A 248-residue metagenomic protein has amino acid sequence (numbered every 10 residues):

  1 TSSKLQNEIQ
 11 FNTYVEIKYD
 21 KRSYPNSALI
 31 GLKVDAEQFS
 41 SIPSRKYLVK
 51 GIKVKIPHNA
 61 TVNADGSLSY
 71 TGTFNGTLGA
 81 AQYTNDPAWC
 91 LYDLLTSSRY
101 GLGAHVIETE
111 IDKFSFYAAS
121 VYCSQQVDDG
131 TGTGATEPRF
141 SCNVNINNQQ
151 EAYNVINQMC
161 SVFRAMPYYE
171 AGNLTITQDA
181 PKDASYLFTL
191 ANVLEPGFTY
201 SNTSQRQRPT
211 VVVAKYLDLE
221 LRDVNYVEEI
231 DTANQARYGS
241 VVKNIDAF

Functional and structural regions predicted by a protein language model:
T1-P138, L217, V224, Y238: Surface-exposed cap/loop segments at beta↔alpha junctions
A80-F248: C-terminal extracytoplasmic interaction modules
